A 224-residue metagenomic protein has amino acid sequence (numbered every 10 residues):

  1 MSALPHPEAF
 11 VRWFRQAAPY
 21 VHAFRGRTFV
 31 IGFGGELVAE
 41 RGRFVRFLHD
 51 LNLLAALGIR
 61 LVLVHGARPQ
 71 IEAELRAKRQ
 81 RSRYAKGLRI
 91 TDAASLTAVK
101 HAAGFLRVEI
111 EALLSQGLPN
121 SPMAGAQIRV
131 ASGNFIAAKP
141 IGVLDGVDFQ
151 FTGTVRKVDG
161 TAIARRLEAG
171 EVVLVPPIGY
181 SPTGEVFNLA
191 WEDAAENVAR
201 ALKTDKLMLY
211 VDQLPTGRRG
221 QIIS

Functional and structural regions predicted by a protein language model:
M1-V62: N-terminal glycine-/serine-/threonine-rich phosphate-binding loop
V30-G32, F149-T152, A164-D193: Catalytic-site beta-strand/loop segments enriched in glycine and acidic/polar residues
G42-H49, A73-R81: Glycine-rich loop at the start of a catalytic domain that most often binds anionic cofactors/ligands
F44-L48, N188-A195, S224: Charged helix-capping and loop-helix junction motifs
L53-L57, N197-D205: Alpha-helix C-terminal capping segments
R60-H65, L209-V211: Short internal beta-strands
R76-L174: Ligand-binding beta-strand-loop-alpha-helix segment within the catalytic cores of soluble metabolic enzymes
L202-R219: Glycine-rich phosphate/pyrophosphate-binding loops and their adjacent beta-strand/loop elements at enzyme active sites
